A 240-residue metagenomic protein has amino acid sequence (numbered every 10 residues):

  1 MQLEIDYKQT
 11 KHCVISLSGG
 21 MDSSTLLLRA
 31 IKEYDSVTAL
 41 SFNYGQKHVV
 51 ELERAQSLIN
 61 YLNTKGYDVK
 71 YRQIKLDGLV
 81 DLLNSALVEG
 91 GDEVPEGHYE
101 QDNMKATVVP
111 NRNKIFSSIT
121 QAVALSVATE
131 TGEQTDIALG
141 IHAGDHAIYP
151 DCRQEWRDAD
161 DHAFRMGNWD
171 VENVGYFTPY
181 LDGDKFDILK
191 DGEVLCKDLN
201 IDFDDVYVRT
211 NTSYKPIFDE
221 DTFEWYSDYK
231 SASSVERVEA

Functional and structural regions predicted by a protein language model:
M1-F203, S234: ATP-dependent adenylation/nucleotidyltransferase module used to activate substrates
S118, A122, N211-E239: Local cysteine-cluster metal-coordination motifs and their immediate loop/turn environment, predominantly Fe-S cluster
K197-F218: Glycine-rich phosphate/adenylate-binding loop
